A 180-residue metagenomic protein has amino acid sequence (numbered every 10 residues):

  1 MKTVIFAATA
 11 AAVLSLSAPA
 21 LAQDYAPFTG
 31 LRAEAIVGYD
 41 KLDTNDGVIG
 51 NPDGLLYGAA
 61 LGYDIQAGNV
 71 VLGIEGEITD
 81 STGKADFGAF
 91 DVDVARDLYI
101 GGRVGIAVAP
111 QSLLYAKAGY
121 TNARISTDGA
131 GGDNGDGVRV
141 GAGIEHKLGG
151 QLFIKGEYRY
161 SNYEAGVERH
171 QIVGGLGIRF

Functional and structural regions predicted by a protein language model:
K2-T3, P19-F180: Gram-negative outer-membrane beta-barrel domains
T9-A10, A20: Cleavable N-terminal signal peptides
